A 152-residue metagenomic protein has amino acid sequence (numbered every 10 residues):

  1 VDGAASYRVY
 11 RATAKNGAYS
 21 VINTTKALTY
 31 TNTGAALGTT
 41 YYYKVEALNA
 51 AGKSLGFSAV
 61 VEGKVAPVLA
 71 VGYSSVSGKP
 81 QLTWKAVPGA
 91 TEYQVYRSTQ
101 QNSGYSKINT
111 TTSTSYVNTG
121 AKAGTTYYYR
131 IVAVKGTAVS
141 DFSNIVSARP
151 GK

Functional and structural regions predicted by a protein language model:
V1-G3, L37, A50-G89, A123 (+1 more regions): Pro/Thr/Ser/Gly-rich low-complexity, intrinsically disordered linker/stalk tracts
R8-A36, A50-G52, G56-F57, Q94-K122 (+2 more regions): Recognizes extended acidic, P/S/T-rich segments that occur within or adjacent to Ig-like beta-sandwich modules
A36-E46: Acidic (E/D-rich), amphipathic helical modules within compact regulatory domains
Y43, Y129-R130: Hydrophobic beta-strand segments within extracellular beta-sandwich modules
K122-A123, Y129: Short, surface-exposed loop/turn motifs with a glycine/proline- and acidic-biased composition
